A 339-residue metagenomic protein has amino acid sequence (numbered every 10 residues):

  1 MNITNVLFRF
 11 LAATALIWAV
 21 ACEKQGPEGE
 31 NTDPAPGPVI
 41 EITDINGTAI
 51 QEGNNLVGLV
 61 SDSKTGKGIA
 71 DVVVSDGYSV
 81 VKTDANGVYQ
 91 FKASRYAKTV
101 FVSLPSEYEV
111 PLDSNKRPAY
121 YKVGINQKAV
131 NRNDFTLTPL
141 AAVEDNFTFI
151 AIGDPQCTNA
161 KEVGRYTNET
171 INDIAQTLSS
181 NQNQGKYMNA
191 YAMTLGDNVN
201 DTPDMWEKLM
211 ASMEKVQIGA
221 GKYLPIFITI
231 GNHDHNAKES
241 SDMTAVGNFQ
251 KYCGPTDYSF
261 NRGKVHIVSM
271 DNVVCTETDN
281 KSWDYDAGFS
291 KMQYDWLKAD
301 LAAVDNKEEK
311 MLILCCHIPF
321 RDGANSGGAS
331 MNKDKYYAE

Functional and structural regions predicted by a protein language model:
L16-G53: Bacterial Sec-dependent N-terminal signal peptides
I42-A70, A303: Structural motif
G47-N55, K64, P111-W206: N-terminal active-site segment of His-dependent metallophosphoesterases
G68-D71, Y78-K92: Short, acidic Ser/Thr/Gly-rich low-complexity loop/linker segments typical of extracellular and cell-surface proteins
V72-D76, T99-V100: Hydrophobic beta-strand segments
S106-D113, A119-K122, P203-K307, E339: Extended active-site neighborhood of metal-dependent phosphoesterases/phosphodiesterases
A151-G153, A190-D197, D201, L224-N232 (+2 more regions): Active-site neighborhood of phospho(di)ester-bond hydrolases with catalytic His/Asp-centered motifs
E308-E339: Long, structured stretches of catalytic cores involved in phosphate-ester chemistry, encompassing
